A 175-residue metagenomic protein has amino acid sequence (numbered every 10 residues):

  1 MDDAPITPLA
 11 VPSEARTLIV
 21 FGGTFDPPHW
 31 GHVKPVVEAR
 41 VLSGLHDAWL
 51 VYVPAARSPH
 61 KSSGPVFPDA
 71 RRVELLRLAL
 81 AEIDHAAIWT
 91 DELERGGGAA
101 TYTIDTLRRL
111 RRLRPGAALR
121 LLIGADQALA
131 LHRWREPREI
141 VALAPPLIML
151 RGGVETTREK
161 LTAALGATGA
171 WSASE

Functional and structural regions predicted by a protein language model:
M1-E175: Nucleotidyltransferase catalytic core that binds NTPs
